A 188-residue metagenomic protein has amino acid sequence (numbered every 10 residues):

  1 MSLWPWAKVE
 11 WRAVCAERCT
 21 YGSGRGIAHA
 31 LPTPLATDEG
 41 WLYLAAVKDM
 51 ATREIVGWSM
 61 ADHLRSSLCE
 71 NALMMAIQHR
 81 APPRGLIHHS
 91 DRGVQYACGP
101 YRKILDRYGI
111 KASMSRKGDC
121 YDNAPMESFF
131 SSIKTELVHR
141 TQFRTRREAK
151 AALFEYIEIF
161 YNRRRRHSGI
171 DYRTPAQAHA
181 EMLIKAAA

Functional and structural regions predicted by a protein language model:
P5-W11, T20-Y21, T33-A188: Charged DNA-binding/catalytic regions of mobile-element recombinases
